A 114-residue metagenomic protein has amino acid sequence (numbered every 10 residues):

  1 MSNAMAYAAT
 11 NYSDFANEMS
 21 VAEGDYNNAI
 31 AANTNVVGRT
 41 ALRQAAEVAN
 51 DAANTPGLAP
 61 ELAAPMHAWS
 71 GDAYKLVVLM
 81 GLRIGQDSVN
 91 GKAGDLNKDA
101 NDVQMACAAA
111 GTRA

Functional and structural regions predicted by a protein language model:
N3-N54, K92-A108: Alpha-helical segments in soluble extracytoplasmic regions
M19, Y26, P60-A63, H67 (+3 more regions): Residue-level signal for alpha-helical context at structural boundaries
V37-D87: Long, amphipathic, charge-rich alpha-helical segments that form helical bundles/coiled-coils
Y74-A114: Extracellularly exposed regions in secreted/surface proteins, prominently low-complexity, repeat-rich
